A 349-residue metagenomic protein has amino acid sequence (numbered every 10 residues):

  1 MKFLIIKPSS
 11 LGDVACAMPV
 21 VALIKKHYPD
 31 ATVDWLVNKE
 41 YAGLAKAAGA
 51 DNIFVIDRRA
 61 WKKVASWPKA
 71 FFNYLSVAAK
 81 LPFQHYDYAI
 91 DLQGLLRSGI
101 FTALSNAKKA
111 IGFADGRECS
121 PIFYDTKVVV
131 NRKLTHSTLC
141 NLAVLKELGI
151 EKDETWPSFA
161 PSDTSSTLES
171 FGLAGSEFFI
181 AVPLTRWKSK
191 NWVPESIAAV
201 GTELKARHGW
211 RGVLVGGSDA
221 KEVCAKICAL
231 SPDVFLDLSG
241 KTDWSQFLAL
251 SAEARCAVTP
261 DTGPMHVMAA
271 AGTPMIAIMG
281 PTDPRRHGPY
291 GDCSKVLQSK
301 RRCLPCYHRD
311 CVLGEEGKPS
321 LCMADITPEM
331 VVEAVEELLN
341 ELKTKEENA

Functional and structural regions predicted by a protein language model:
M1-A349: Catalytic machinery of carbohydrate-active enzymes, primarily nucleotide-sugar-dependent glycosyltransferases
